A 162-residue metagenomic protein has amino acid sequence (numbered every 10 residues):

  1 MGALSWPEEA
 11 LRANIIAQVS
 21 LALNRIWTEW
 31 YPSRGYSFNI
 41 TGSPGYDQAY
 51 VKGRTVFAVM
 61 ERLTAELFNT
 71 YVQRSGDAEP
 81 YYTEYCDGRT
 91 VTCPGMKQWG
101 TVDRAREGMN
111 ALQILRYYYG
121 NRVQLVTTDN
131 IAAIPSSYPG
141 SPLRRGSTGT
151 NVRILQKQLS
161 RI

Functional and structural regions predicted by a protein language model:
M1-I162: Conserved, single-site charged/polar hotspot
